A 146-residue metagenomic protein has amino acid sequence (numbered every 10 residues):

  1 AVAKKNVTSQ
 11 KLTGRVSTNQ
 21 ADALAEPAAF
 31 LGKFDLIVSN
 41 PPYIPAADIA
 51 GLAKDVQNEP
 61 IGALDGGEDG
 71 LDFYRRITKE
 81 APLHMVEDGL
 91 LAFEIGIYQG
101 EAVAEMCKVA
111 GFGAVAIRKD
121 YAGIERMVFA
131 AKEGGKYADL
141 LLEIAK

Functional and structural regions predicted by a protein language model:
A1-A53: Conserved SAM/SAH cofactor-binding pocket of Class I
Y43-D72: Mobile active-site "lid"/loop adjacent to the S-adenosyl-L-methionine
P45-A47, G100, Y137: Short glycine-rich, flexible loops that bind phosphorylated cofactors or substrates
G51, G62, D69, L83 (+2 more regions): Class I S-adenosyl-L-methionine
E68-K132: Conserved Class I SAM-dependent methyltransferase catalytic core
A131-K146: Flexible, glycine-/basic-rich loop-and-beta segments that form/coincide with the SAM-dependent methyltransferase
